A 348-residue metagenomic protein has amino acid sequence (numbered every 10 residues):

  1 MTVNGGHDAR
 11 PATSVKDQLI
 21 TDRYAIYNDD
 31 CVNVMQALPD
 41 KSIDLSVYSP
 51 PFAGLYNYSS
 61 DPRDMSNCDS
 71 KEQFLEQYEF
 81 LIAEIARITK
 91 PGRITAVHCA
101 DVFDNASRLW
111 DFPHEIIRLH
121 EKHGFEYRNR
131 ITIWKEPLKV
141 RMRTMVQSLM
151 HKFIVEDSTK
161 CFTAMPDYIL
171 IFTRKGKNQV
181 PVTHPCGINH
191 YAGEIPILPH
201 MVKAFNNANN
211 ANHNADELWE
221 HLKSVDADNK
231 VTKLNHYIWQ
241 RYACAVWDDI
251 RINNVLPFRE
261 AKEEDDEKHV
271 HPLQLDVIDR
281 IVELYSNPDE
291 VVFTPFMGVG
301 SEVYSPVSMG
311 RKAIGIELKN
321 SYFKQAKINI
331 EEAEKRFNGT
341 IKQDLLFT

Functional and structural regions predicted by a protein language model:
T2-K324: Core catalytic lobe of class I
S321-A333: Short alpha-helix adjacent to the SAM-binding motif of class I
E331-T348: Conserved phosphoryl-transfer catalytic core
